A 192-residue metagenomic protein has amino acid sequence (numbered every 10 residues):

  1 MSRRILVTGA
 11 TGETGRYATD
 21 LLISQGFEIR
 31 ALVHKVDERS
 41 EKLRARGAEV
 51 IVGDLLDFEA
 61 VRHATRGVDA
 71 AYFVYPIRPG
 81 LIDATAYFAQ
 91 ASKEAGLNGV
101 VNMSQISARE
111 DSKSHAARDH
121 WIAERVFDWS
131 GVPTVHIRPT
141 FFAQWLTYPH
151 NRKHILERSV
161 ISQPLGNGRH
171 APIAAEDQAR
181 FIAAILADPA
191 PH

Functional and structural regions predicted by a protein language model:
S2-K42, L56-E59, H63-V68, I77-I82 (+3 more regions): Oxidoreductase cofactor-interface core, primarily capturing Rossmann-like NAD(P)-dependent enzymes
G47-E49, T134: Short, conserved active-site loop motifs that form the nucleotide-linked donor/cofactor pocket
G53: Cofactor-binding loops of NAD(P)H-dependent oxidoreductases, dominated by short-chain dehydrogenase/reductases
V74: Short, basic, glycine/proline-bearing loop/turn elements
